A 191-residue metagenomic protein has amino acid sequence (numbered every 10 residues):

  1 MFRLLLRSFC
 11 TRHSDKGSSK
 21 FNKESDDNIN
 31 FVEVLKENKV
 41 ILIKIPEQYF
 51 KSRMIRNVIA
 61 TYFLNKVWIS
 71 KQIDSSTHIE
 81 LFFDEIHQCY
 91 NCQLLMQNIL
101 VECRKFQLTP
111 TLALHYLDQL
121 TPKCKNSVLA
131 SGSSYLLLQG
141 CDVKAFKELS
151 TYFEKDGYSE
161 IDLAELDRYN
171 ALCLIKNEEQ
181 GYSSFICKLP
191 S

Functional and structural regions predicted by a protein language model:
M1-L108, K123-C124, D162-G181: P-loop NTPase motor domains
D27, L112, K155-Y158: Short, functionally important structural connectors and interaction interfaces within domains
V32, L100, L120-S191: P-loop NTPase motor core of the ASCE superfamily
P46-K51, Y116, Q139-D142: Alpha-helix initiation/capping motif
L108, A113-Q119, G140: Conserved H-loop
